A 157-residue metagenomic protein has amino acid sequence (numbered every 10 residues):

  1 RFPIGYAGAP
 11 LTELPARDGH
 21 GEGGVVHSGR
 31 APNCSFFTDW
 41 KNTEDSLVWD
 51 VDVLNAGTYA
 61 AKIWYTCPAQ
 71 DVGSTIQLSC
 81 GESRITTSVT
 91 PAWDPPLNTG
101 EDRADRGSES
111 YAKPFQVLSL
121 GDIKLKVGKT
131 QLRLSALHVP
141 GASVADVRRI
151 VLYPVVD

Functional and structural regions predicted by a protein language model:
R1-D157: Extracytoplasmic
